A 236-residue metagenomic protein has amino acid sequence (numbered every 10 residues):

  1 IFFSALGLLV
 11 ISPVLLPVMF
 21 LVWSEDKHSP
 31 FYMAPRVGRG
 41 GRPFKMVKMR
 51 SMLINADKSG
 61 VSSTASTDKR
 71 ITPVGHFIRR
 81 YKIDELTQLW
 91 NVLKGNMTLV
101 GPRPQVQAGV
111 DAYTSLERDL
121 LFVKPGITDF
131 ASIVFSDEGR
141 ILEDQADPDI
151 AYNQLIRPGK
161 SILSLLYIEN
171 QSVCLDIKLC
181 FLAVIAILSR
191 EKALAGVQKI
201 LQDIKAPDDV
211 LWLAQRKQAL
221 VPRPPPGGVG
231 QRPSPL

Functional and structural regions predicted by a protein language model:
I1-A56, E169, V173-L236: A hydrophobic, helix-centered structural microdomain
S4, Y32, T72-H76, A108 (+1 more regions): Positions in alpha-helical segments
V10, S63, T67, R79 (+2 more regions): Aromatic-acidic/polar surface patches that form glycan- and anion
V18, Y32, V61, V100-P102 (+3 more regions): Short, hydrophobic secondary-structure boundary micro-motifs
Y32-R70, A131-P158, I162: Short, glycine-rich, amphipathic interfacial segments at transmembrane boundaries or analogous
A65-A131, C180: A short, structured surface patch at a secondary-structure boundary
E117, N153-R157, S164, E169-C174 (+1 more regions): Soluble extracytoplasmic domains of inner/organellar membrane proteins
